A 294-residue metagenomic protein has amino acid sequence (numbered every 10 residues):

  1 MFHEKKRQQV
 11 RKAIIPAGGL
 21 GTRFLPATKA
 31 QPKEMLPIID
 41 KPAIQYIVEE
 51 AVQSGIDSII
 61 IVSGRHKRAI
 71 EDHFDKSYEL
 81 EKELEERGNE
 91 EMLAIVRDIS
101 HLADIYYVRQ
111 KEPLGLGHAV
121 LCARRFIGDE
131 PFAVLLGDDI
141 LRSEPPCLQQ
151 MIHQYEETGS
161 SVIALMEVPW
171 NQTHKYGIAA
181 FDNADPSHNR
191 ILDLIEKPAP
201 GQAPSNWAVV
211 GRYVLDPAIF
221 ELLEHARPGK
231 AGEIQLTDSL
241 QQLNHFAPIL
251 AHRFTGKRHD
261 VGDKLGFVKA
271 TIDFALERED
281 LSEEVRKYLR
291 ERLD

Functional and structural regions predicted by a protein language model:
M1-K6, A51-I56, K76, Y155-E156 (+2 more regions): Terminal amphipathic alpha-helical/low-complexity segments used for targeting or macromolecular assembly
F2-I15, R23, P37, K41-V134 (+1 more regions): Conserved N-terminal catalytic core of the sugar/cofactor nucleotidyltransferase
P16, L136-G137, L215-D216: A secondary-structure boundary/capping signal
L20, D139: Active-site metal-binding loops of divalent metal-dependent hydrolases
V108-Q110, A164-L165, H252-F254: Conserved beta-strand termini and adjacent loop/short-helix elements that scaffold enzyme active sites in alpha/beta
F132, G211-R212, H259: A residue-level structural signature of the nucleotidyltransferase/glycosyltransferase Rossmann-like core
L141-E221, A226, K230: Conserved core of the sugar-phosphate nucleotidyltransferase
